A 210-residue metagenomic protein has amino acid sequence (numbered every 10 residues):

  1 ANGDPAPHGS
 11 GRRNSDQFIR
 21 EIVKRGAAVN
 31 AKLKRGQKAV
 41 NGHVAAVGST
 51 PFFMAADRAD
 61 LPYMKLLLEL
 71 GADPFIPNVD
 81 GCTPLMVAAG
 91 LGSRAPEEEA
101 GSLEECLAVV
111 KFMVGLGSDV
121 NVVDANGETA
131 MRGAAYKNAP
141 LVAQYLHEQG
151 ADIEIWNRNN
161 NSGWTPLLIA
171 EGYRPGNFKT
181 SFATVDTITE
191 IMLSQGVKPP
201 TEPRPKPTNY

Functional and structural regions predicted by a protein language model:
A1-S15, G42-V47, M54-D60, V87-C106 (+2 more regions): Ankyrin repeat A-helix N-terminal signature
F18, P62-Y63, P96, V109 (+3 more regions): Conserved ankyrin/ankyrin-like repeat signature
R20-A28, K65-D73, K111-D119, Q144-D152 (+1 more regions): Ankyrin repeat domain, specifically the short helix-to-loop turn at the C-terminus of the second helix of each repeat
L33, A45, N78, D124 (+2 more regions): Ankyrin repeat boundary/linker residues
G36, G48, G81, G127 (+1 more regions): Start-of-repeat signature of ankyrin repeats
N121, N126-G176: Ankyrin-repeat and related helical/solenoid repeat scaffolds used for protein-protein interactions
W156-N209: Leucine-rich solenoid repeat scaffolds
